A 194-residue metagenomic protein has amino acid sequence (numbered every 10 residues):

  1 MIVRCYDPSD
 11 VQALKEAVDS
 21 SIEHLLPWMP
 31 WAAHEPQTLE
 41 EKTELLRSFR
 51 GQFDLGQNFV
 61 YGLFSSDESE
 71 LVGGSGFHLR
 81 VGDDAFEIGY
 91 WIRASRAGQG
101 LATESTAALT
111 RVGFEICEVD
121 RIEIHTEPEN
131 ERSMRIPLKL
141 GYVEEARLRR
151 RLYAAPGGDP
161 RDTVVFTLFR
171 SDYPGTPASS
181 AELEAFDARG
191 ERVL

Functional and structural regions predicted by a protein language model:
M1-A13, A17-P27, V60-L194: Acyl-donor (CoA/ACP) binding surface of acyl/acetyltransferases
Y6, A17, H34-E41, L55: Generic, well-ordered alpha-helical segments
L26-R47: Conserved GNAT-fold acetyl-CoA-binding loop/helix
H34, R47-G62: A short helix-loop-beta-strand connector motif used in the catalytic cores of GNAT acetyltransferases and, in some
E41-Q52, G73-V81: Short, charged low-complexity intrinsically disordered segments located at boundaries of structured domains
